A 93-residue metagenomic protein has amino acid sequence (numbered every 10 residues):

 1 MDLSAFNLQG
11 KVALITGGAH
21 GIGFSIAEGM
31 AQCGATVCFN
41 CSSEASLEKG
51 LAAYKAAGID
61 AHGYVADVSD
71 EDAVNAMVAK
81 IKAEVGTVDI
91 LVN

Functional and structural regions predicted by a protein language model:
M1-A5, Q9: Non-catalytic terminal and boundary segments that flank Rossmann-like NAD(P)-dependent oxidoreductase
V12, G17-G21: Conserved glycine-rich cofactor-binding loop
M30: Aromatic pocket-lining residues of Rossmann-like dinucleotide-binding sites
C33-K49: Conserved glycine-rich Rossmann-like NAD(P)H-binding loop of the short-chain dehydrogenase/reductase
E44-S46, V65-M77: The beta1-alpha1 cofactor-binding region of Rossmann-like NAD(H)/NADP(H)-dependent oxidoreductases
A57-D60, K80-N93: A glycine-rich helix->loop->beta "capping" turn within Rossmann-like NAD(P)(H)-dependent oxidoreductase domains
